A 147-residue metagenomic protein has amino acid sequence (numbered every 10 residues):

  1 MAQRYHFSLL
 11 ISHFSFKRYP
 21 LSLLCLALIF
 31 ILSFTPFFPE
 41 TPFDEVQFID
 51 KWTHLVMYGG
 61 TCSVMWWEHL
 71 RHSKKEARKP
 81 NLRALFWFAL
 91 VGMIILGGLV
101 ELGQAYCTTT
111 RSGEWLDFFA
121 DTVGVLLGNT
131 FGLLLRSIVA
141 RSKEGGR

Functional and structural regions predicted by a protein language model:
A2-F118, T122-R147: Bulky hydrophobic segments
